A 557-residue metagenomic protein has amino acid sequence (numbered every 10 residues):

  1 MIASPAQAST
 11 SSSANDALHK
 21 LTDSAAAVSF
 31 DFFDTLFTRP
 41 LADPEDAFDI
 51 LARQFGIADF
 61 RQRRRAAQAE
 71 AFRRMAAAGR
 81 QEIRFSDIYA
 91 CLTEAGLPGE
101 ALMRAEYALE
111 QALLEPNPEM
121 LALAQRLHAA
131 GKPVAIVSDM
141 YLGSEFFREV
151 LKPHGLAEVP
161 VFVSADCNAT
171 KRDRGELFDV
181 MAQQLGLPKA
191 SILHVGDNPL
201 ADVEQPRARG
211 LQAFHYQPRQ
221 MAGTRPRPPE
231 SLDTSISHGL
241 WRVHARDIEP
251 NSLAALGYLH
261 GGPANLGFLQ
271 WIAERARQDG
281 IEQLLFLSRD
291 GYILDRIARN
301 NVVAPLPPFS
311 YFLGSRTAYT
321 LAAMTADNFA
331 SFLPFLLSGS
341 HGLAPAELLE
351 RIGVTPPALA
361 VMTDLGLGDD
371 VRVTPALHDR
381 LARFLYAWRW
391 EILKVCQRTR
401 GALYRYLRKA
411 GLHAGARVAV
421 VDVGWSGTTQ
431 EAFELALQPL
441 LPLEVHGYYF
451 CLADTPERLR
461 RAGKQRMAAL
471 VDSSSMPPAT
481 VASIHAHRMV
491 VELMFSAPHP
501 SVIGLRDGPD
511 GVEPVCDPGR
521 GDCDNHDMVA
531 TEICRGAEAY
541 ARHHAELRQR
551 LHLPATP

Functional and structural regions predicted by a protein language model:
M1-F30, L253-L256, H260-D279, I293: Non-catalytic pre-domain segments flanking phosphatase-related domains
N15-A66: Active-site neighborhood of HAD-like aspartate-dependent phosphohydrolases
A47-Y107: A metal-dependent, Asp-based hydrolase signature
G99-E115, E119-H154, V161-C167, L285-D290: Substrate-recognition element of Asp-dependent hydrolases with the DxDx(T/V) motif
D173-L200, A419: Conserved Lys-Pro-Asp/Glu-containing loop-to-beta segment of HAD-superfamily phosphomonoesterases, centered on
N198-A213: Acidic, divalent-metal-coordinating active-site segment for phosphoryl/phosphodiester hydrolysis, typified by short
E249-L256, G261-N265, A322-S331, P345-R351 (+1 more regions): Long, contiguous domain-sized segments
L306-L348: Long, charge-dense
